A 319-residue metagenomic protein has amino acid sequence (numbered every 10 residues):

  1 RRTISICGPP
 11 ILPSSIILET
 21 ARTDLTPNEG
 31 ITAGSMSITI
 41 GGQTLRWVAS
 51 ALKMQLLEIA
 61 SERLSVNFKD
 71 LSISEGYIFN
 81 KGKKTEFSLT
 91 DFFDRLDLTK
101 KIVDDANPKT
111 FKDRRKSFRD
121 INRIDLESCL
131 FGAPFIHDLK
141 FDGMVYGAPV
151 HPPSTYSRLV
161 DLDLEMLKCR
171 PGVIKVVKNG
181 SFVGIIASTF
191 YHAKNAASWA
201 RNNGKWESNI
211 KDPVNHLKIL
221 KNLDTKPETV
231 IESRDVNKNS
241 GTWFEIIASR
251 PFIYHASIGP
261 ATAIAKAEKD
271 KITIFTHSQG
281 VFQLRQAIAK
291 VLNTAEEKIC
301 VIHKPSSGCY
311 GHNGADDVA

Functional and structural regions predicted by a protein language model:
R1-A319: Structural alpha/beta core scaffold segments of enzyme domains
